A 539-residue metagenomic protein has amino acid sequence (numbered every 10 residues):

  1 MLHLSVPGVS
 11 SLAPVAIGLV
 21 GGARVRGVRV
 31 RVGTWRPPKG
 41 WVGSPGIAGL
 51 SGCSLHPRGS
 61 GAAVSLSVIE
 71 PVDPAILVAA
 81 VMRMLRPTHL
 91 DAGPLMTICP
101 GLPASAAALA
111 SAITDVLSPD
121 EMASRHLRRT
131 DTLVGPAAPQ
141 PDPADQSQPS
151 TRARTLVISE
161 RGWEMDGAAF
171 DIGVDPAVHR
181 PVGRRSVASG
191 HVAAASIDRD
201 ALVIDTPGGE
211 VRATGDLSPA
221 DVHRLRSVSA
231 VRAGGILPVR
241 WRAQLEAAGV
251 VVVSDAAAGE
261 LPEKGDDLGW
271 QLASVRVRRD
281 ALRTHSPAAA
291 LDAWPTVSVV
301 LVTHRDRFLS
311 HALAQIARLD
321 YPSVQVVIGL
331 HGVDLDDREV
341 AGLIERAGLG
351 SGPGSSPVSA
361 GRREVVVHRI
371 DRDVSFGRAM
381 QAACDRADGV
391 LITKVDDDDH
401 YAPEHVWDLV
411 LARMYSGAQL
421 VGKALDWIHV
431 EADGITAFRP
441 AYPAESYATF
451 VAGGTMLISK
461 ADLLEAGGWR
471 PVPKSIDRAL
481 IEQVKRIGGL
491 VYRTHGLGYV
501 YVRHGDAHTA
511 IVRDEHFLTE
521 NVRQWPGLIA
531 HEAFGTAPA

Functional and structural regions predicted by a protein language model:
G18, R31, G40-G59, A63-P295 (+1 more regions): C-terminal catalytic/acceptor-binding lobe
L19, A314-S323: Short, acidic, metal-binding catalytic loop of nucleotide-sugar glycosyltransferases
G208-D216, H223, G377, V421 (+2 more regions): A recurrent flexible, glycine/aromatic-enriched loop bordering the glycosyltransferase active site that acts as
L301, S323-D336, V366-I370: Short beta-strand/loop segment that forms part of the nucleotide-sugar
I344-V374: Conserved donor nucleotide-binding strand/loop of the catalytic core
I370-A387: Glycine-rich, basic loop-to-helix element that forms the pyrophosphate-binding segment of sugar-nucleotide handling
G389-H400: Short beta-strand-to-loop acidic/aromatic patch adjacent to the donor-nucleotide binding site
E404-I435: Conserved donor NDP-sugar-binding/catalytic core segment of glycosyltransferases
